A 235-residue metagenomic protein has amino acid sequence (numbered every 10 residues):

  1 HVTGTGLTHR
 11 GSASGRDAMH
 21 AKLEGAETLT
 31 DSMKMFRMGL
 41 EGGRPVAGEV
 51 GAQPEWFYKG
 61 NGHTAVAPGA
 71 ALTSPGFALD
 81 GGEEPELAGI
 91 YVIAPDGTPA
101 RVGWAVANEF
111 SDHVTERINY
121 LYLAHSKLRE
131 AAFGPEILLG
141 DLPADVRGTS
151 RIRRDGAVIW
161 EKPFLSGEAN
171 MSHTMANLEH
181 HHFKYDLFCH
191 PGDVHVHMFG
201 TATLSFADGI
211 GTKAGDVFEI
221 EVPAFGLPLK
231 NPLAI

Functional and structural regions predicted by a protein language model:
H1-G156: Active-site microenvironments in enzyme catalytic cores
E84, A105-A107, S111-I235: Catalytic-pocket segment enriched in acidic/His residues
